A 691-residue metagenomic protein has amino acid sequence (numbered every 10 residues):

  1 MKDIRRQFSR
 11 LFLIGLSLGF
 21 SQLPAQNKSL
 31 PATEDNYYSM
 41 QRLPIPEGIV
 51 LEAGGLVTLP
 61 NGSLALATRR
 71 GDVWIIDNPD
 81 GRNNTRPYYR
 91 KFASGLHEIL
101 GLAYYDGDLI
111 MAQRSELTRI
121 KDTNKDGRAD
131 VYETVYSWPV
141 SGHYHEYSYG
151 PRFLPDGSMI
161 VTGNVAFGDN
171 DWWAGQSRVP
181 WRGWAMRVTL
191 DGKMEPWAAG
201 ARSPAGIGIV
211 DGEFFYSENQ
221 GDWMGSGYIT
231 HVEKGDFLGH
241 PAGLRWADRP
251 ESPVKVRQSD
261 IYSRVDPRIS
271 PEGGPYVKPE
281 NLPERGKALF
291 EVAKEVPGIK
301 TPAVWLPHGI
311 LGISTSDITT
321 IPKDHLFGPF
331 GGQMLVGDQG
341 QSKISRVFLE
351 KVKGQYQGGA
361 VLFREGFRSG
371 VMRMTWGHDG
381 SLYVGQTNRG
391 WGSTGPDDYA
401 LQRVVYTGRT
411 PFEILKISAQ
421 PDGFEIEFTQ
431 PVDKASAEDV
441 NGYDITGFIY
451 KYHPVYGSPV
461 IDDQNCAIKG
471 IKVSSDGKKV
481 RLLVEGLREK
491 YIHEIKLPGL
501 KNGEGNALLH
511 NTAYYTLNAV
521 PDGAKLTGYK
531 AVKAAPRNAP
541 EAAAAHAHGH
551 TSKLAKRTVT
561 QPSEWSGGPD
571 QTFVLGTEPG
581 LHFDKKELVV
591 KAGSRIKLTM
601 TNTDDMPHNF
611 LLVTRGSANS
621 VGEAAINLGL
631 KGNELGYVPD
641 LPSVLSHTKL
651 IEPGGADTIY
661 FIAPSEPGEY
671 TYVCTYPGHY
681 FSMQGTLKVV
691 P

Functional and structural regions predicted by a protein language model:
Q26-P411: Beta-propeller domains with acidic blade repeats across secreted/periplasmic ectodomains and cytosolic WD/CNH propellers
V57-T58, S63-L64, D72, K586-L612 (+2 more regions): Beta-strand cores of secreted/periplasmic/IMS beta-sandwich domains, seen most often in copper-related folds
A103, L554-V559, P642-P691: Extracellular/periplasmic metallocenter environments
G408-E413, D433, L497-R557: Acidic, Ser/Thr/Gly/Pro-rich low-complexity segments and short DxT(G/T)-type signature motifs
G408-R409, S566-R595: N-terminal edge beta-strand
G423-S436, V484-G486, L497, M600: A short glycine/threonine-centered beta-strand motif
P431-G470, I495-N502, N511-Y514, L612: Short, surface-exposed alpha-helix to beta-strand junction/turn motifs within ectodomains of secreted and cell-envelope
S458-S475, A618-P667: Extracytoplasmic beta-sandwich strand-turn segments characteristic of Greek-key/jelly-roll folds
